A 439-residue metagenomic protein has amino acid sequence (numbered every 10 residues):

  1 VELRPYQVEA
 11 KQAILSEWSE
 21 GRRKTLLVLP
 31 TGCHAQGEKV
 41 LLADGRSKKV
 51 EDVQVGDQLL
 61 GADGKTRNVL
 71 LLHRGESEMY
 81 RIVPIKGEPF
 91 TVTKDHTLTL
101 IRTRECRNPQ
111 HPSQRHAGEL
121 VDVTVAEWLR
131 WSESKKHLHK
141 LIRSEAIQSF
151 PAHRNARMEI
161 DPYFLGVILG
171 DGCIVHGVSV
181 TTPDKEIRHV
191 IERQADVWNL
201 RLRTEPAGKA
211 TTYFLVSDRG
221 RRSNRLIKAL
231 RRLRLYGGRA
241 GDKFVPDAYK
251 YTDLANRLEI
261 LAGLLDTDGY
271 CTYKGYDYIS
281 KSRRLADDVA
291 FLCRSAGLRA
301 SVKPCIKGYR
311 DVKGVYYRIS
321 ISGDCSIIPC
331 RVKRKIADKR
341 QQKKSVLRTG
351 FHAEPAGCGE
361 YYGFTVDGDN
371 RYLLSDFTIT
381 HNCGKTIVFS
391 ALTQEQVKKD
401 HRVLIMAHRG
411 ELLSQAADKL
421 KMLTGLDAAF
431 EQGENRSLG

Functional and structural regions predicted by a protein language model:
V1-V28: Conserved pre-motif I regulatory segment
L3, Y278, I405-M406: Conserved SAM-binding loop
I14, V388-Q396, A416: Hydrophobic residues on the short alpha-helix immediately C-terminal to a glycine-rich phosphate/catalytic loop
E20-C33, N382-T393: Walker A/P-loop
C33-K48, V53-Q54: Protein maturation boundaries and topogenic segments
V50, V55-G64, L70-R310, V346-N382: Intein-associated homing endonuclease modules of the LAGLIDADG/DOD-type, together with closely related HINT-family
H401-R409: Conserved RecA-like ASCE P-loop NTPase motor core of nucleic-acid helicases/translocases
G410-S437: Conserved helix-turn-beta segment of the N-terminal RecA-like "Helicase ATP-binding" lobe in SF1/SF2 helicases
